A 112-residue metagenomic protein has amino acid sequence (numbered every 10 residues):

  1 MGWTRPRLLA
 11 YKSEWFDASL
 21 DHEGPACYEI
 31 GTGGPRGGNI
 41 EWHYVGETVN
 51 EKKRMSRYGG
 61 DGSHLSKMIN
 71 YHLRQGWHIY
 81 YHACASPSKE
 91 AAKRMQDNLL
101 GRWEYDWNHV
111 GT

Functional and structural regions predicted by a protein language model:
M1-R54, S86-N98: GIY-YIG nuclease catalytic motif and its immediate N-terminal context
D17-E23, G34-G37, G59-I69, W107: Short, functional N-terminal and low-complexity linear motifs
V49-R94: Conserved short loop/helix modules at catalytic or binding sites in compact beta-alpha or helix-hairpin-helix contexts
K93, L100-T112: Intrinsically disordered, low-complexity regulatory tails
